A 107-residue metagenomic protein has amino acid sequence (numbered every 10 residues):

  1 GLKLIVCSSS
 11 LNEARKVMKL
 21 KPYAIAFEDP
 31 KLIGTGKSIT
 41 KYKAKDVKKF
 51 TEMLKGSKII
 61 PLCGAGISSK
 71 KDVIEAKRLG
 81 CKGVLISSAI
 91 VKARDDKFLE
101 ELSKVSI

Functional and structural regions predicted by a protein language model:
G1-G56: Conserved anion-binding
G1-N12, D95-I107: Catalytic cores of phosphodiester-bond-cleaving enzymes
S9-K21, S57-V84: Catalytic cores of alpha/beta
L11, K41-A44, K70, K92-D96: Electropositive phosphate-/nucleotide-binding environments in soluble metabolic enzymes
A24-S38, K77-L99: Glycine-rich phosphate-binding active-site loops on the catalytic face of alpha/beta enzymes
K49, E75, E101: Alpha-helical scaffold segments in soluble metabolic enzymes
E52, R78, K104: Short, well-ordered alpha-helices that flank and scaffold nucleotide-derived cofactor binding pockets
L54-I59, I107: Short helix-capping segments at alpha-helix termini
